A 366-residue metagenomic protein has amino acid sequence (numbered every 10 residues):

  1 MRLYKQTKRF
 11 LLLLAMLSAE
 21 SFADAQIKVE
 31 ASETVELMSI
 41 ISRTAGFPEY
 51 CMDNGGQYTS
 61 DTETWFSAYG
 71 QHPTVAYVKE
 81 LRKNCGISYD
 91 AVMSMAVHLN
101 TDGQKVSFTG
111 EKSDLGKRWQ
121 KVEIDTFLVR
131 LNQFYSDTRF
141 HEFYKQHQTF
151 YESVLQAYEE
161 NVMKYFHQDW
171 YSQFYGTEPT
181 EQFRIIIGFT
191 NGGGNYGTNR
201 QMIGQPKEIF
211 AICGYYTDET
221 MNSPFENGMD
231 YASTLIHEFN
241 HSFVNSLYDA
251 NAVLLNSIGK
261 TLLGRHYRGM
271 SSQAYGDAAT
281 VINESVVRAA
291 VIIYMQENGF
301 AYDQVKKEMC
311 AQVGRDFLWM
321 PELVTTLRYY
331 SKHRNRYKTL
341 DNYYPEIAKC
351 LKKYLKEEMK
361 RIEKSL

Functional and structural regions predicted by a protein language model:
M1-Q26: Bacterial Sec-dependent N-terminal signal peptides
D24-Q104, R315-K332, R336, L340: N-terminal mature-domain "stem" immediately C-terminal to a signal peptide or N-terminal signal-anchor/transmembrane
V75-Q168: Long, mid-chain structured domain cores
S113-G116, G197-M229: Active-site scaffold of zinc-dependent metalloenzymes
Q148-I209: Auxiliary, metal-adjacent structural segments of Zn-dependent hydrolase domains
M229-A250: Active-site recognition of the HExxH zinc-binding catalytic motif
N245-S272: Post-HEXXH active-site segment of zinc metalloproteases
A289-L366: Pan-zinc metallopeptidase signature
